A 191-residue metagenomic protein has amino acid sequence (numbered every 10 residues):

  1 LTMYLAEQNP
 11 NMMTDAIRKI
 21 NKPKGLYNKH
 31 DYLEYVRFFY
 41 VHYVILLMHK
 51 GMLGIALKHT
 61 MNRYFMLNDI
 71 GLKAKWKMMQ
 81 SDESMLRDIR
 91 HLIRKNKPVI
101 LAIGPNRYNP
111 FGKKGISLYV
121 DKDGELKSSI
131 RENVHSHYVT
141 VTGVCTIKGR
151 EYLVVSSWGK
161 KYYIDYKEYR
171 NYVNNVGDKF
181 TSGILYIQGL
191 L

Functional and structural regions predicted by a protein language model:
L1-H91, K95: Cysteine-nucleophile protease catalytic domains, especially the papain-like/related folds used in DUB/UBL proteases
M79, A102-N106, V144, S156-G159: Active-site-proximal beta-strand/loop segments in catalytic clefts of secreted hydrolases
M85, N109-G112, Y163-D165: Extracytoplasmic/secreted cell-surface and envelope-processing proteins
H91-P98, E132-H135, T146-K148: Extracellular/periplasmic catalytic domains that process cell-envelope and extracellular macromolecules
I100, Y138-T140: Conserved hydrophobic/aromatic beta-strand scaffold that supports enzyme active sites
R107-V120: Short, solvent-exposed loop/turn segments at secondary-structure junctions
V120-N133, T140-L191: Noncatalytic regulatory segments and standalone regulatory/sensor domains
